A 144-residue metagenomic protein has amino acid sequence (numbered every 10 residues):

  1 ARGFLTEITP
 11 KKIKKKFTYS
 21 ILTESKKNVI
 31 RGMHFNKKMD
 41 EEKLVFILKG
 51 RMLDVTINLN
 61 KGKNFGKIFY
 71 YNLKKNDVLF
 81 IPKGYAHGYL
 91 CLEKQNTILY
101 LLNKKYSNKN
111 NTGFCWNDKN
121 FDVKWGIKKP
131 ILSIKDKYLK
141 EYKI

Functional and structural regions predicted by a protein language model:
A1-L73, Q95, L102-I144: Non-catalytic, conserved peripheral segments adjacent to functional cores
N72-K94: Conserved metal-binding segment of the jelly-roll/cupin
